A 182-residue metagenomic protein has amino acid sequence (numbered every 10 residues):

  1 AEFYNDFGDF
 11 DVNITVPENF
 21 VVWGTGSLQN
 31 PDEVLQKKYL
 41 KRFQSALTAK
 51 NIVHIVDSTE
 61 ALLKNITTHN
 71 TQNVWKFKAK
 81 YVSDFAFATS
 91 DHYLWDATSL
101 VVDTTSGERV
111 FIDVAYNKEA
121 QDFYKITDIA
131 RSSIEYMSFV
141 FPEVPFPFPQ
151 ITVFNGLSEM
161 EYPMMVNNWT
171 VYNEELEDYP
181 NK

Functional and structural regions predicted by a protein language model:
E2-K182: Hydrophobic helix-coil surface modules that form long, contiguous segments used for peptide/substrate interaction
